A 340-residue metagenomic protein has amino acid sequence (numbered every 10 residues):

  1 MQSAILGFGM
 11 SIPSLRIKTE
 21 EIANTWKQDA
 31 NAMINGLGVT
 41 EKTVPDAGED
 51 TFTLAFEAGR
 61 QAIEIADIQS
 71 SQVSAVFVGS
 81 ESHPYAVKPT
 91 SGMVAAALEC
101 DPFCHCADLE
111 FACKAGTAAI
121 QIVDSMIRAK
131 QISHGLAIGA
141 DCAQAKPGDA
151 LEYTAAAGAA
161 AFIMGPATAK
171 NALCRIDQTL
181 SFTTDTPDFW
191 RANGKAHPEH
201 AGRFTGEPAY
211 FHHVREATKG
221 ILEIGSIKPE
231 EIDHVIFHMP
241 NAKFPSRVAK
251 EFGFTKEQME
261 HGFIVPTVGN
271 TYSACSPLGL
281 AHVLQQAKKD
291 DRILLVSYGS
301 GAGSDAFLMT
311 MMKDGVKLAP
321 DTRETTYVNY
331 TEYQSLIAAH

Functional and structural regions predicted by a protein language model:
M1-G48, D149-P208, H212, E216-K219 (+2 more regions): Condensing-enzyme catalytic core mediating Claisen C-C bond formation in acyl metabolism
I5-G7, M33, A62, V76 (+8 more regions): Buried hydrophobic positions in well-ordered alpha/beta secondary-structure cores of metabolic enzymes
G9, G79, G135-D141, M164 (+2 more regions): Short beta-strand segments
E21-Q28, T53, S82-M93: A structural motif shared across PLP-dependent enzymes of the aminotransferase-like
F52, F56, S82-H83, D101 (+3 more regions): Claisen-condensing/thiolase-fold acyl-transfer catalytic domains that form or cleave C-C bonds in fatty acid
A58-S74, R215-D233, F252, A287: Phosphate/pyrophosphate-binding loops at sites that engage ATP/ADP/AMP, CoA/4′-phosphopantetheine, polyphosphate
A66, S70-G92, A96, P102-C104: Membrane helical hairpin/interfacial module
R128-A160: Flexible, glycine-rich active-site loops centered on histidine and acidic residues that chelate a metal or position
